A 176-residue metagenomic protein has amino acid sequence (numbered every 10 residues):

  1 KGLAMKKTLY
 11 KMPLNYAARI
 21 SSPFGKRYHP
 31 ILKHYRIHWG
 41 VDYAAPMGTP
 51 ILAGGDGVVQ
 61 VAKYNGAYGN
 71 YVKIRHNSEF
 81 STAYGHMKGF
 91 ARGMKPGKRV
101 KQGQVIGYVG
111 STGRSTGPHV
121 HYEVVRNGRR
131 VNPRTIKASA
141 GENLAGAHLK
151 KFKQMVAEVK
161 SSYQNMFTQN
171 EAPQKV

Functional and structural regions predicted by a protein language model:
K1-M12, M166-N170: Intrinsically disordered, low-complexity, Pro/Ser/Thr/Asn/Gly/Ala-rich spacer/linker segments adjacent to signal
K7-V159: Catalytic cores of peptidoglycan-degrading enzymes
L149-V176: Acidic/histidine-enriched, glycine/proline-rich intrinsically disordered or flexible terminal extensions
